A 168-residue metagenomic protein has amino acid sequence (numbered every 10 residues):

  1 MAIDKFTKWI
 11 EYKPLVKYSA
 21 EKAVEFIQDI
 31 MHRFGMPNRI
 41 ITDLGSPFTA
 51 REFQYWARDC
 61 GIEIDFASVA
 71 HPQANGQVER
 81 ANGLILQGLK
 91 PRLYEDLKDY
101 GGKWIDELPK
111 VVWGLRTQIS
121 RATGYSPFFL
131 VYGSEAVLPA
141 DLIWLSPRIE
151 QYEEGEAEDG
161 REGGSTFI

Functional and structural regions predicted by a protein language model:
D4-K13: Electropositive, glycine- and tryptophan-enriched low-complexity nucleic-acid-binding patches
T7, R33-F34: Alpha-helix termination/capping residues and helix-transition junctions
Y12-R33: Active-site beta-loop-alpha junctions of metal-dependent nucleic acid enzymes, especially the RNase H-like/DDE
P37, S46-I168: Domain-scale segment recognizer with a strong primary affinity for retroviral/LTR-retrotransposon integrase
D43: Conserved residues at the C-terminal ends of beta-strands
